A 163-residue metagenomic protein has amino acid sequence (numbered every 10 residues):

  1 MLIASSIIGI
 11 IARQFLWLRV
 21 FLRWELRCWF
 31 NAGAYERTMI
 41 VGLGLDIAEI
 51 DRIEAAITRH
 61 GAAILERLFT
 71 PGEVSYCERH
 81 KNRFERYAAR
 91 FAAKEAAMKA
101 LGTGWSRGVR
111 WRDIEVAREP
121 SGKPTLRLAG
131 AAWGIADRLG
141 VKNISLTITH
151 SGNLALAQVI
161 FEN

Functional and structural regions predicted by a protein language model:
S5-S6, R19: Low-acidity, Ser/Thr- and Arg-rich intrinsically disordered low-complexity segments
A34-N163: Core catalytic alpha/beta fold that binds nucleotide/phospho-ligands
